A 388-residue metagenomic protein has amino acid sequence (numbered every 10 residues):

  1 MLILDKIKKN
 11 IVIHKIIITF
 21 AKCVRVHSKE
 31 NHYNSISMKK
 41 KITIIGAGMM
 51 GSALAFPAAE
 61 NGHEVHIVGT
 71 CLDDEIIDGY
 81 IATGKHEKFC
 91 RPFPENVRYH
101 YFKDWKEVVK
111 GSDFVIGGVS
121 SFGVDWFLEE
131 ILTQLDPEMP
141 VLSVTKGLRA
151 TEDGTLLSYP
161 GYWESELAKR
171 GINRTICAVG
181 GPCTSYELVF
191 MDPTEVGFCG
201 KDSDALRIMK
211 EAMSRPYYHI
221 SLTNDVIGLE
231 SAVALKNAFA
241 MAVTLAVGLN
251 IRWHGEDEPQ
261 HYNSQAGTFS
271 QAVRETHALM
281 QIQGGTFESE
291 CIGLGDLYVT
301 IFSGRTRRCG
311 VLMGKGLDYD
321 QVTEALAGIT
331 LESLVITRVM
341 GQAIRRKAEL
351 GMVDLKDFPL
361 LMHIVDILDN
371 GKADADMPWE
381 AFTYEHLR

Functional and structural regions predicted by a protein language model:
I3-K6, V12-K15, T19, R25 (+1 more regions): Short, positively charged and aromatic/hydrophobic N-terminal segments
M38-P92, R98-K103, T151: NAD(P)+-binding Rossmann beta1-loop-alpha1 motif at the extreme N-terminus of oxidoreductases
R98, F102-P193: Rossmann-like NAD(P)(H) cofactor-binding subdomain of soluble oxidoreductases
Q134, K169-T175, P193-E288: Internal alpha-helical scaffold of NAD(P)-dependent oxidoreductase catalytic cores
S143, T175-G180, I220-N224, F358-L360: General beta-strand structural signal in soluble alpha/beta enzymes
K236, M241-V247, I251, A266-V273 (+1 more regions): NAD(P)-dependent Rossmann-like dehydrogenase/reductase catalytic/cofactor-binding core
